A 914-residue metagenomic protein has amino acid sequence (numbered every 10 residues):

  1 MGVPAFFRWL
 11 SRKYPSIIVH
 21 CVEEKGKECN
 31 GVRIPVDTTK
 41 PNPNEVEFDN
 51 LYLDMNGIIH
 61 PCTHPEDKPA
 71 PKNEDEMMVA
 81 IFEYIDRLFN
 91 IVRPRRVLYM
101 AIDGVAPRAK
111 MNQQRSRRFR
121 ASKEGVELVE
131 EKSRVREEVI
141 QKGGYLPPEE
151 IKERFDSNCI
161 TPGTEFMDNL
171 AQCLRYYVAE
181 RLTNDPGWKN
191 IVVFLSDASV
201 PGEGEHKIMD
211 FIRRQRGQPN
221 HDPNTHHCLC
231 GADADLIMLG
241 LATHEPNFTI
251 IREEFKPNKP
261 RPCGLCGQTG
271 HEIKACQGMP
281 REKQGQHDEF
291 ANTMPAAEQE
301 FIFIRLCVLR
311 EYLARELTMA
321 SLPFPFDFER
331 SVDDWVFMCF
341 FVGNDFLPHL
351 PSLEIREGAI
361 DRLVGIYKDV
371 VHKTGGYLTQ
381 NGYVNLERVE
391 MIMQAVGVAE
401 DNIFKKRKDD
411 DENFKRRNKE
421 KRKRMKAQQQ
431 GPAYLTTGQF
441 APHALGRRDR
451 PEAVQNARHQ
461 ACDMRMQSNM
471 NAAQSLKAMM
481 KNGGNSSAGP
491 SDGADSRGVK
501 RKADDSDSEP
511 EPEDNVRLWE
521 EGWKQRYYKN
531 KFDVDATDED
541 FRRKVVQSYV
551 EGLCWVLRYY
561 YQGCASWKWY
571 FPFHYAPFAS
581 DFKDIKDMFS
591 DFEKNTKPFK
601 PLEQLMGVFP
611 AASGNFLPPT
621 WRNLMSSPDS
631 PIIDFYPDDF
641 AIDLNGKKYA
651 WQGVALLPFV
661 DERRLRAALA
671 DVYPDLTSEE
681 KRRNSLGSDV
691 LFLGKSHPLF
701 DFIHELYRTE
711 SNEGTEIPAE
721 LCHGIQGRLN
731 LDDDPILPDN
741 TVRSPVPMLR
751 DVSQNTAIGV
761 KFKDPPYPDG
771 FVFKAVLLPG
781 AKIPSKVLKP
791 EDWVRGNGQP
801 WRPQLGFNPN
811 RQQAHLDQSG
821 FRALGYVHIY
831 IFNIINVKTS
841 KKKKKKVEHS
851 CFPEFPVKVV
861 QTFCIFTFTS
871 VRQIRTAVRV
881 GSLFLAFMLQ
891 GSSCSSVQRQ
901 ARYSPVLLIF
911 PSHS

Functional and structural regions predicted by a protein language model:
M1-V827: Noncatalytic, typically N-terminal accessory segments of nucleic acid-processing enzymes and closely related
D54, K844, E854, I874 (+3 more regions): Low-complexity, intrinsically disordered segments with a bias for serine/threonine
V827-I834, K841-K846, I865-T869: Intrinsically disordered, low-complexity terminal segments enriched in Ser/Thr
H828-Y830, H849, Q861, Q873 (+3 more regions): Low-complexity, intrinsically disordered or signal/transmembrane-proximal segments
T839, T862, T867-T869, T876-A877 (+2 more regions): Ala/Thr-enriched low-complexity intrinsically disordered regions
R879, R902, L908-P911: Compositionally biased, intrinsically disordered low-complexity segments enriched in Pro/Arg/Gln/His
